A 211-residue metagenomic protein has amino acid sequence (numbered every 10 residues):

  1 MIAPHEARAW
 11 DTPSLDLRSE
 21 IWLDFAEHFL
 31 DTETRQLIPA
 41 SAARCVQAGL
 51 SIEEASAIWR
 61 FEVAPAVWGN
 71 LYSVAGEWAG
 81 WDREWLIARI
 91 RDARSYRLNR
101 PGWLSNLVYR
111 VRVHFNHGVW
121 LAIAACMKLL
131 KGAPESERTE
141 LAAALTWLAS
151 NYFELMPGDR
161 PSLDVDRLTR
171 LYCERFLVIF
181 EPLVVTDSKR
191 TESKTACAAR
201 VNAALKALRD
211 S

Functional and structural regions predicted by a protein language model:
M1-L15, A42-R167, C173-R175, I179-A207: Small-residue-enriched hydrophobic alpha-helices in membranes
L17-L50, A55: Amphipathic alpha-helical packing elements
D210-S211: Short intrinsically disordered terminal tails
